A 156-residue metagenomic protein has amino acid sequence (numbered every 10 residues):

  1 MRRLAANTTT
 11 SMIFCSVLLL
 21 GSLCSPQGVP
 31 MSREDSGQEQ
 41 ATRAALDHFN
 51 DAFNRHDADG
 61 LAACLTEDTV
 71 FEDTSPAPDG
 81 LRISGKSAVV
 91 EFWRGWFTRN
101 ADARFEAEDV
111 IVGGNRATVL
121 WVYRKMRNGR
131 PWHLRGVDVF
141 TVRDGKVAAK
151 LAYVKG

Functional and structural regions predicted by a protein language model:
M1-I13: Bacterial N-terminal signal peptides that target proteins for export
I13-F14, C24-E67: Short, low-complexity N-terminal intrinsically disordered segments enriched in polar/charged residues
V29, H133-G156: Short beta-strand edge/turn micro-motifs at domain boundaries
E39, A58-G113: A solvent-exposed, acidic/Ser-Thr-rich amphipathic alpha-helical stretch
F49, L61, T69, G85 (+5 more regions): Hydrophobic pocket/interface hotspot
E106-V110, Y123, R135-F140: Hydrophobic/aromatic beta-strand elements that line small-molecule binding cavities or substrate pockets in beta-rich
G114-Y123: A short hydrophobic beta-strand element
K125-H133: Short, cysteine-centered beta-strand-loop-beta hairpins and adjacent loop/turn segments enriched in charged/polar
